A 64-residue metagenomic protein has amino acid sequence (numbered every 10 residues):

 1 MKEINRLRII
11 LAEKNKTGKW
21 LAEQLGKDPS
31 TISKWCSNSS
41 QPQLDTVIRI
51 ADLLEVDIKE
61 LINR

Functional and structural regions predicted by a protein language model:
M1-T17: A short, Lys/Arg-rich alpha-helix, primarily the initiator
E3-R8, Q41-L44, L54: Short, structured secondary-structure boundary patches
L21-A22: Short alpha-helical "recognition helix" segments of helix-turn-helix
K27-P42: Recognition helix of helix-turn-helix/homeodomain-like DNA-binding domains that insert into the DNA major groove
D45-E60: DNA major-groove recognition helix of helix-turn-helix/homeodomain DNA-binding modules
N63: Phosphate-coordinating loops and pocket residues in cytosolic domains that bind phosphorylated ligands
